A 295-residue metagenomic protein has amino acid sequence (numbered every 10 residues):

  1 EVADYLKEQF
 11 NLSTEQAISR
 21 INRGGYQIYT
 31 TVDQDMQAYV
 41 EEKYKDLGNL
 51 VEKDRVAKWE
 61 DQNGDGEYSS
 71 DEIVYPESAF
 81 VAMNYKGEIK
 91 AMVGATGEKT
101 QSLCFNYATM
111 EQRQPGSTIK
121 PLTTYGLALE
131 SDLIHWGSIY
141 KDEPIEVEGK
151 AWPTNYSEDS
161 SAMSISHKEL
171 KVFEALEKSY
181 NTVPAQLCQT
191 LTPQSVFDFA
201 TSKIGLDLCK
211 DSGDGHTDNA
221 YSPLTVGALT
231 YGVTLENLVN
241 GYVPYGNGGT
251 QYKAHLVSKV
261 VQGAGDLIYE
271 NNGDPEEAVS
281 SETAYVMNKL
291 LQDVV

Functional and structural regions predicted by a protein language model:
E1-T31, A38, P223-G227: Non-catalytic, structured segments within soluble enzyme domains
A3-E8, A82-E98, L129-L133, I145 (+6 more regions): Glycine-rich, acidic and aromatic/proline-enriched surface loops and short helix-turn segments that act as binding
I28, P76-E77, T100-L122, H135-Y140 (+1 more regions): Short active-site loop at a secondary-structure junction that contains or immediately precedes the catalytic residue(s)
T30-S70, P76, F80-A82, A91-G94 (+2 more regions): A penicillin-recognizing enzyme superfamily signal
V40, G87, Q114-D142, A175 (+2 more regions): Active-site SXXK
V56-E72, A151-I165, L208-T217: Surface-exposed intrinsically disordered loops and tails
L133-V196, Y221, G263-D293: Conserved catalytic neighborhood of penicillin-recognizing serine enzymes
A151-S157, T192-N240: Mid-domain, small-residue-enriched loop/turn segments at the edges of structured enzyme/sensor domains
